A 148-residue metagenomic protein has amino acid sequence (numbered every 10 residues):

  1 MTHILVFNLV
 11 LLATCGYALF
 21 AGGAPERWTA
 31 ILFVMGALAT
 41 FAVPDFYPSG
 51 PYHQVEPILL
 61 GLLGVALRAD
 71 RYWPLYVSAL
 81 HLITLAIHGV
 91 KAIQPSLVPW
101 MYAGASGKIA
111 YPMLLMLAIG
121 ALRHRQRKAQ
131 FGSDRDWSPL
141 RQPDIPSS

Functional and structural regions predicted by a protein language model:
M1-L12: Hydrophobic transmembrane alpha-helical segments in integral membrane proteins
V10-Y17, M35-V43: Membrane-embedded alpha-helical segments in integral membrane proteins
A18-I31, V65-S78: Membrane-helix interface "capping/anchor" motifs
T29-A39, V77-T84: Central hydrophobic cores of alpha-helical transmembrane segments in multi-pass integral membrane proteins
G36-P44, Y52-G61: Generic alpha-helical transmembrane segments
V43-P51, R68-R71, S96-M101: Membrane-interface helix caps and helix-loop-helix hairpins in membrane proteins
I58-L62, L75-A92: Hydrophobic alpha-helical membrane segments
L85-S148: C-terminal membrane-adjacent module
